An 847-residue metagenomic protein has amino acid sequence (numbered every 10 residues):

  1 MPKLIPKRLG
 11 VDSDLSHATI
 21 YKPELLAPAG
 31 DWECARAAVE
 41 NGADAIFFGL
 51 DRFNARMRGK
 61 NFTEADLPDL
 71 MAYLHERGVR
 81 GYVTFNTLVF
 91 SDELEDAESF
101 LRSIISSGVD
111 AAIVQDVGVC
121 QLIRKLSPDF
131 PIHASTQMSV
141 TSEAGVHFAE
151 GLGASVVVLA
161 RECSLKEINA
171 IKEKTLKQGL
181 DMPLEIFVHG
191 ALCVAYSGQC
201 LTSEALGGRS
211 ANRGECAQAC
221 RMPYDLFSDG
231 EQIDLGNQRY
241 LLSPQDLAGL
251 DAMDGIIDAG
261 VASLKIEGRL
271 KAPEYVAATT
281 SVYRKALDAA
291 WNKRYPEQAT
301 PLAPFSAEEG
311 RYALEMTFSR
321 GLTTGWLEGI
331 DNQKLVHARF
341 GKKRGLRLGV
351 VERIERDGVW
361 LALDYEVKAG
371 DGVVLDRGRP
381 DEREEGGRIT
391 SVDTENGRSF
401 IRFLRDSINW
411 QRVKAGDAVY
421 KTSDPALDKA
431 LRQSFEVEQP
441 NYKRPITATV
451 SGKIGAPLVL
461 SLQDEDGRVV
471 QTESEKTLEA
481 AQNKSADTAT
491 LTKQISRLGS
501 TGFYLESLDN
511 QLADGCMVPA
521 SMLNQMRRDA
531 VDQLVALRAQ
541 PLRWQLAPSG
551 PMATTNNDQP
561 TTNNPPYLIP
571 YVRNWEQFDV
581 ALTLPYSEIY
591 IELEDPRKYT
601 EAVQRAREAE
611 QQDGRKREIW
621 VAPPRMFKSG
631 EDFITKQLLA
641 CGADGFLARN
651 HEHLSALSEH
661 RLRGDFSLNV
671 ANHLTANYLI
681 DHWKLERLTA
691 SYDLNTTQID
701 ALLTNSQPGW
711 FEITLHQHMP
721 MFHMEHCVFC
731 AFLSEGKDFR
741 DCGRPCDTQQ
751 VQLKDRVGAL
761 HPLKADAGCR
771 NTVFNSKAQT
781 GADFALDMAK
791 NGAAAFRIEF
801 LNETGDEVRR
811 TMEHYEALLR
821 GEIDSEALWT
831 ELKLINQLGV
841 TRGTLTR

Functional and structural regions predicted by a protein language model:
P2-E40, A45-R52, R56, L70-M71 (+6 more regions): Surface-exposed amphipathic alpha-helical tracts and adjacent flexible/coil segments at the periphery of soluble enzymes
M57-N61: Conserved non-cysteine loop/helix-boundary elements of the Radical SAM core domain that shape
F62-L67: Glycine-rich, highly charged phosphate/nucleotide-binding loops
S135-S139: Ser/Thr-centric signal marking residues that sit in or immediately flank functional binding/regulatory motifs
V140-S142, A248-G249: Active-site glycine-rich loop that binds ribose-phosphate moieties when present
